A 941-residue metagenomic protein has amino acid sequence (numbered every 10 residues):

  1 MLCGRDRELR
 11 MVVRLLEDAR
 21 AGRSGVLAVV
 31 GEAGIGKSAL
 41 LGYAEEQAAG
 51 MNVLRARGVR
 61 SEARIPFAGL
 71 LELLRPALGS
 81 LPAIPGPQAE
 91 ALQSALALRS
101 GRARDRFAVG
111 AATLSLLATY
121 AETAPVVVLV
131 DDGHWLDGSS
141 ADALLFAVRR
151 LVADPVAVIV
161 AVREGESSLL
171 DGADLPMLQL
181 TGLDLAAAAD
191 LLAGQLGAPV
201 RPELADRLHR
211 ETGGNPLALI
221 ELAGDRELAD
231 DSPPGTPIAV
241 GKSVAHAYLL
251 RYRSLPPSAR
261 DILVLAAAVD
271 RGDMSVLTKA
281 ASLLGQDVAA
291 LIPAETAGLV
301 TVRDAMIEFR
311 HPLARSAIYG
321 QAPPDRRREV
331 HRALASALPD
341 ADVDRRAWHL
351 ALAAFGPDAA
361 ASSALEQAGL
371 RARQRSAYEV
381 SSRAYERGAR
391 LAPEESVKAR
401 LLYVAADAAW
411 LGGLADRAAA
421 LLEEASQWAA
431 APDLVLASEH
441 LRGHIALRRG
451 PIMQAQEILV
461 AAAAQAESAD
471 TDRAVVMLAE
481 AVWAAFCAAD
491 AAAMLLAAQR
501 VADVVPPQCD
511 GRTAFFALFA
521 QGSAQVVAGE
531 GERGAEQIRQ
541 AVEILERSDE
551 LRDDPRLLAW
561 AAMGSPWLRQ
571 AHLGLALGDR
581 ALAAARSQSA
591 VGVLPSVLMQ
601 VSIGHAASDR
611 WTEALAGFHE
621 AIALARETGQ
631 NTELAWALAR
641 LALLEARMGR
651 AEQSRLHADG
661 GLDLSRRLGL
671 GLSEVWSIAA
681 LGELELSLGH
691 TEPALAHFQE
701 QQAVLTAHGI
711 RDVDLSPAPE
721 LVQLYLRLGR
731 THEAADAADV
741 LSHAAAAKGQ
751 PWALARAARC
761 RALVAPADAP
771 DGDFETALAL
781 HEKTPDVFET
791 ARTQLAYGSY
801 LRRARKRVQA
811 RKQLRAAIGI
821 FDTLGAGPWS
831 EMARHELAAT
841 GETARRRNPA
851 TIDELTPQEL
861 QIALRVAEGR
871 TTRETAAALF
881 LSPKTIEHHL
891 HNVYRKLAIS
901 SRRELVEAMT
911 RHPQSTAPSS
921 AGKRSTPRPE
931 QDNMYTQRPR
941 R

Functional and structural regions predicted by a protein language model:
M1-L15, V109, Q858: N-terminal pre-P-loop "Q-motif" helix
R23-S24, I65, S275, V302-D304 (+17 more regions): Alpha-solenoid helical repeat architecture
S24-V26, L40-A44, M51, A289-A290 (+15 more regions): Extended alpha-helical scaffolding segments used for macromolecular assembly and cargo binding
I35, A39-V126, W135: Conserved phosphate-binding/catalytic loops and adjacent sensor/switch elements of nucleotide-binding enzymes, spanning
I35, Y43, E72, A187-Q195 (+3 more regions): Short secondary-structure boundary elements
A39, A108, R150-R207, E211 (+4 more regions): Alpha-helical sensor/transducer elements of the RecA-like P-loop NTPase core
P176, P202, V240, G285-Q286 (+5 more regions): Internal alpha-solenoid helical repeat scaffolds
A796, A838, A844-R941: Helix-turn-helix DNA-binding segment
